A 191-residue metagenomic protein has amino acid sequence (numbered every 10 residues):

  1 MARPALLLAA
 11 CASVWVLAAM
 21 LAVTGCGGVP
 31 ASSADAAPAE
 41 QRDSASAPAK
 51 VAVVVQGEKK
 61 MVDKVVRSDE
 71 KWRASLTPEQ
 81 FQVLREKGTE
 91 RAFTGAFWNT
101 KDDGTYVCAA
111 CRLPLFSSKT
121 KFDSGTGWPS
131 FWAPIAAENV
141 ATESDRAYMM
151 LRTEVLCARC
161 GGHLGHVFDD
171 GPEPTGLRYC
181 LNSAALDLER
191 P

Functional and structural regions predicted by a protein language model:
A2-P4: Positively charged n-region of N-terminal signal peptides that target proteins for export
A9-G25: Bacterial N-terminal signal peptides
G27-P30: Bacterial signal peptide processing site
P38-E90: Start-of-domain signal
K64, R73-S75, V83-V107, L113-P191: A short Gly-Trp-Pro
